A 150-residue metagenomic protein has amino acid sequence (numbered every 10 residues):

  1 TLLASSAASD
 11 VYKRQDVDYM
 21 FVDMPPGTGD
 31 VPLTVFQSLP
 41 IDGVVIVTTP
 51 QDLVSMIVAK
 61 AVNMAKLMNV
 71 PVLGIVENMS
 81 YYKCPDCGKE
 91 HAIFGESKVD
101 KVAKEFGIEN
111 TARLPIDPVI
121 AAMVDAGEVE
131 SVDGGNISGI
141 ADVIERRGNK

Functional and structural regions predicted by a protein language model:
T1-A8, Y12: Single conserved hydrophobic/aromatic residue that forms the stacking wall/gate of nucleotide- or nucleobase-binding
A7-A8, A61, A103: Small-residue (primarily alanine) positions within well-ordered alpha-helices, especially packing/interaction faces
A8, P40-G43, M68-P71: Short glycine-/polar-rich loops that comprise or flank the Walker A/P-loop and associated switch/sensor motifs
K13-Q15, Q37-P40, L67-M68: Conserved catalytic network of the ASCE P-loop NTPase/AAA+ motor domain
D16-M20, G43: Loop/turn-to-beta-strand initiation segments
M24-P32, V54-I57: Short glycine/serine/threonine-rich phosphate/pyrophosphate-binding segments that cradle anionic phosphate groups
P32-D52: Inter-motif core of Ras-like GTPase G domains
M64-K150: C-terminal lobe/tail of nucleotide-utilizing enzymes
